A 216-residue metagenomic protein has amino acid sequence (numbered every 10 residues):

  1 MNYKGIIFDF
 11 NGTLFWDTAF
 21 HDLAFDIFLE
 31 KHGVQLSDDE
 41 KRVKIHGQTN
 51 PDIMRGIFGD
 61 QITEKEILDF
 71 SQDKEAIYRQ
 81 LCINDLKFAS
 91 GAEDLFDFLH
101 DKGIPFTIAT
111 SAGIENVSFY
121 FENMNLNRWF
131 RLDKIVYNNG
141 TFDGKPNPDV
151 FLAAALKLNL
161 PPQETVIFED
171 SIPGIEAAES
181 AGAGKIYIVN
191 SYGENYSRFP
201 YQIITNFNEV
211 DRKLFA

Functional and structural regions predicted by a protein language model:
M1-K4, D97, G113-I114, F119-A216: Asp-based, Mg2+/Mn2+-dependent phosphohydrolase catalytic module
N2-E93, F98-K102, E115: N-terminal helical cap/lid subdomain that shapes the substrate entry/recognition surface in HAD-like hydrolases
L14, V43, F106-A109, I167-F168: Conserved SAM-binding loop
W16, L86, I108, F142 (+1 more regions): Residue-level marker of alpha-helix boundaries and capping positions
A19, L68, L86-A89, S111 (+3 more regions): Non-catalytic, surface-exposed connector residues within folded enzymatic/regulatory domains
F25-I27, I77-R79, T107-A109, N138-G140 (+1 more regions): N-terminal start-of-chain detector that recognizes signal peptides and the immediate post-cleavage beginning
P105-F106, F151: Short, conserved structural micro-motifs that define repeat-unit consensus positions and nucleotide-binding loops
